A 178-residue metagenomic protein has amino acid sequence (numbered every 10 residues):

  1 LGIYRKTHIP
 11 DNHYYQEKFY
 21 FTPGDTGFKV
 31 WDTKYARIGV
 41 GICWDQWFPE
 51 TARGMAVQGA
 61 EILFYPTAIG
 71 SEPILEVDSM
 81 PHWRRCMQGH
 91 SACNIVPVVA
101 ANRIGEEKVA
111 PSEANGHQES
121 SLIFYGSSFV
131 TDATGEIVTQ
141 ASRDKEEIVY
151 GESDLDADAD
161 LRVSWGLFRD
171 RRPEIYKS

Functional and structural regions predicted by a protein language model:
L1-G2, I9-Y14, V40, F48-E50: Short, well-ordered, mixed-charge alpha-helical segments that flank or form enzyme active sites
G2-Y4, A141: Short hydrophobic alpha-helix segments
I3, F28-V30, A100, V130 (+2 more regions): Conserved hydrophobic/aromatic beta-strand scaffold that supports enzyme active sites
R5-Y20, K145-V163: A short, polar/charged loop-to-alpha-helix boundary motif
Y15-K18, G27, A114-Q118: Short, P/G- and charge-enriched loop/turn segments at secondary-structure junctions
P23-Q58, D158-S178: Cysteine/selenocysteine-centered motifs that mediate thiol-based redox chemistry or coordinate metal-sulfur cofactors
W31-K34, A133, S153: Active-site beta-strand termini and strand-to-loop segments that position acidic
C43-E147: CN hydrolase (nitrilase-like) catalytic-core segments centered on the catalytic cysteine and neighboring Lys/Glu
